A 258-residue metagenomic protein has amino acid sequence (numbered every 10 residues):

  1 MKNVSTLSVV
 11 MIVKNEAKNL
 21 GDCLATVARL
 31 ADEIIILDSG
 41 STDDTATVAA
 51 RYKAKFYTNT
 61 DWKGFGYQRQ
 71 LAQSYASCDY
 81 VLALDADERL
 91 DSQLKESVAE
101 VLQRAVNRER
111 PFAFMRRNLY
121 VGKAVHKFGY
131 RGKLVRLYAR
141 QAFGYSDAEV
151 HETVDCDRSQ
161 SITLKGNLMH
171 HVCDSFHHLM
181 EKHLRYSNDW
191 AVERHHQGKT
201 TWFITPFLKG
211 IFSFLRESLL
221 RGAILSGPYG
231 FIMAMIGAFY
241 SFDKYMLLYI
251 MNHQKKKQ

Functional and structural regions predicted by a protein language model:
T6-S8: Cell-envelope/extracellular polymer assembly enzymes that use nucleotide-activated donors
V10-L30: Short, well-formed alpha-helical segments that are part of the catalytic scaffolds of diverse glycosyltransferases
G21, D43-Y52, Q93-L94: Acidic helix N-cap motif at the loop->helix transition within catalytic regions of sugar-transfer enzymes
T26, D38-T47, D61, D85: A conserved acidic beta->alpha catalytic loop
D32, A46-Y75, Q103-R104: Conserved donor nucleotide-binding strand/loop of the catalytic core
G66-Q73, D91-Q254: Catalytic-site signature of metal-activated, phosphate-bearing donor transferases, centered on the GT-A/GT-A-like
V81: Short aromatic/hydrophobic "clamp" motif used to bind/position activated sugar donors
